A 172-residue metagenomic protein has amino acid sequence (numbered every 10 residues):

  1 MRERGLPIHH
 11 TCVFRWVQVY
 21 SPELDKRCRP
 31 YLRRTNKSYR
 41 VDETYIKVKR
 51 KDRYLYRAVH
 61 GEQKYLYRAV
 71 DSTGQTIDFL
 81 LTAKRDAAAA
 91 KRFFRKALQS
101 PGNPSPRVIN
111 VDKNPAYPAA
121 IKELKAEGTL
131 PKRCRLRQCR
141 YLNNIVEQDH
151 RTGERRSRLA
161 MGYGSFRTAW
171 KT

Functional and structural regions predicted by a protein language model:
M1-T172: Residue-level recognition of single "structural anchor" positions that define or cap local secondary structure
